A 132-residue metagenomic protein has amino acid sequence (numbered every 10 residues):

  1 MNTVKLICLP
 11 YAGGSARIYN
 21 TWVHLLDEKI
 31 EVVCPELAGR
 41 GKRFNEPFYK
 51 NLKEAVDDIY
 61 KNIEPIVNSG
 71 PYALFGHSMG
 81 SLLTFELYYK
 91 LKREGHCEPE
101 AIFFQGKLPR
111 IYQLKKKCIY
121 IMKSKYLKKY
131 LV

Functional and structural regions predicted by a protein language model:
M1-V132: Non-catalytic, mobile gating and regulatory segments of ester bond hydrolases
